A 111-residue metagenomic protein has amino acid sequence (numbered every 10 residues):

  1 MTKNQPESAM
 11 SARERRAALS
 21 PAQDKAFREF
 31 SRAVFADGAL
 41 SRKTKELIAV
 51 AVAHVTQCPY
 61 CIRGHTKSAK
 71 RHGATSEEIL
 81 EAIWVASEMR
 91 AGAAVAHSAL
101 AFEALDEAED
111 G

Functional and structural regions predicted by a protein language model:
M1-E46, A96-G111: Acidic, glycine/proline-rich low-complexity segments that act as flexible tails and inter-domain linkers
D24-K25, R63-I79, L105: Iron-sulfur (Fe-S) cluster-binding segments and ferredoxin-like electron-carrier domains, especially [2Fe-2S]
S31-R32, A49, T66-K70, L80 (+1 more regions): Amphipathic alpha-helical segments within well-ordered protein domains
A39-T56, E77, E81-I83: Immediate flanking context of iron-sulfur cluster ligation sites
H54, H65, H97: Histidine-centered active-site/metal-ligand motif
C58-C61: Short cysteine clusters
L80-L105: C-terminal structural segments of small proteins and small subunits
